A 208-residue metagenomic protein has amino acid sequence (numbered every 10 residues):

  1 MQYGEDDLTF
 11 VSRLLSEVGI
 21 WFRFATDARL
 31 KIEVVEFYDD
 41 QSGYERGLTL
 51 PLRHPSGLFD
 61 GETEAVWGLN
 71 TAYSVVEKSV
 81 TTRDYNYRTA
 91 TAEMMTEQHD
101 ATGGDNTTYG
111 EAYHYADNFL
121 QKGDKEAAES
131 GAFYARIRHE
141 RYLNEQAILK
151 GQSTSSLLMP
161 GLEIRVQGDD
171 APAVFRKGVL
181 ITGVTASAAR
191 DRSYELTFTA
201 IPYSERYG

Functional and structural regions predicted by a protein language model:
M1-G208: Amphipathic alpha-helical and helix-coil boundary elements used as assembly and membrane-proximal scaffolds
